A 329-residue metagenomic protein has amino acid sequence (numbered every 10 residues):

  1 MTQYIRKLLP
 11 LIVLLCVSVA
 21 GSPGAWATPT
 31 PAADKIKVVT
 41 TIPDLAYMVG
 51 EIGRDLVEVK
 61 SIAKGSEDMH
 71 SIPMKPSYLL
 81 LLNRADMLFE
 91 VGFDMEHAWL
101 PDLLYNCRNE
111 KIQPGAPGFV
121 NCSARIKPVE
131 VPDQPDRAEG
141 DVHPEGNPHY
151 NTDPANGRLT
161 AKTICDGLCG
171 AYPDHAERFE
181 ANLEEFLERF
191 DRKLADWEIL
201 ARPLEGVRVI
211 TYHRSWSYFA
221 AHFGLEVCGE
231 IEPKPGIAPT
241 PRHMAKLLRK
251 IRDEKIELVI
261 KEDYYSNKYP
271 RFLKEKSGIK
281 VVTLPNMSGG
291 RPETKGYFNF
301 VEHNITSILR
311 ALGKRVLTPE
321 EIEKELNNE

Functional and structural regions predicted by a protein language model:
M1-I5: N-terminal secretory signal peptides that target proteins for export/translocation
R6-K7, L14, P73, W216: Intrinsic structural disorder/low-complexity segments
L9-S22: Bacterial N-terminal signal peptides
W26-E329: Extracytoplasmic metal-acquisition and chelation regions
